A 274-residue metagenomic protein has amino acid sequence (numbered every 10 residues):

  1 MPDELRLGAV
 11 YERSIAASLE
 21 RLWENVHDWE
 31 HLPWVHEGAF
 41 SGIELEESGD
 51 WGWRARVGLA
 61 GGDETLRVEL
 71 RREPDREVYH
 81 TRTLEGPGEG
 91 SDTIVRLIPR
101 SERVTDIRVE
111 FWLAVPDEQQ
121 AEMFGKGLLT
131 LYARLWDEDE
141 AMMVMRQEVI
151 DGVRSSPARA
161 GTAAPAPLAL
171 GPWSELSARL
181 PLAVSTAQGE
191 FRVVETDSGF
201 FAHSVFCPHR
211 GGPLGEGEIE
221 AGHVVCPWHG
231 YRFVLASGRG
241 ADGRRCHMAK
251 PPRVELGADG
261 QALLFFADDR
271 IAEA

Functional and structural regions predicted by a protein language model:
M1-G49: Hydrophobic ligand-binding cavity/cleft-lining segments
L5, S14, L59-D63, R72-R76 (+3 more regions): Short helix-coil boundary/hinge micro-motifs
R6-S14, G52, D92, V104-D106 (+3 more regions): Intrinsic-disorder/low-complexity, polar/charged segments enriched in Ser/Thr/Lys/Arg/Asp/Glu/Gln
E20-E24, P33-F40, A133-A221, V234-L235 (+1 more regions): N-terminal pre-ligand scaffold of iron-sulfur
W34, A39-G42, G58-E102, I271: Hydrophobic-ligand binding "helix-grip"
G49-A55, P74-T81, S177-A183: Short, hydrophobic/aromatic-rich segments at coil-to-beta transitions
R82-L131, A262-L264: Beta-strand/loop substructures that line and gate deep hydrophobic ligand-binding cavities in soluble
C207, C226-H229: Short cysteine clusters
